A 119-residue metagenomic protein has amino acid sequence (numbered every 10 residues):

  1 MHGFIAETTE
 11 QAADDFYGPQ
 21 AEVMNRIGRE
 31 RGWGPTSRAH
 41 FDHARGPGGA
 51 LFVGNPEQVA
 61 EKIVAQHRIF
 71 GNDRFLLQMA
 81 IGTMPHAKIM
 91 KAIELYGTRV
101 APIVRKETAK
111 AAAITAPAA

Functional and structural regions predicted by a protein language model:
M1-N72, R105-A119: An alpha-helical appendage that flanks or caps ligand/catalytic pockets
G54, T83-P85: Acidic-and-aromatic substrate-binding clefts and catalytic sites of carbohydrate-active enzymes
R74-L76: Structural preference for beta-strand elements that scaffold enzyme active sites
Q78-G82: Short linear capping/connector segments at secondary-structure termini
P85-T108, A112: C-terminal helical cap(s) of enzyme catalytic domains, especially alpha/beta-barrels
